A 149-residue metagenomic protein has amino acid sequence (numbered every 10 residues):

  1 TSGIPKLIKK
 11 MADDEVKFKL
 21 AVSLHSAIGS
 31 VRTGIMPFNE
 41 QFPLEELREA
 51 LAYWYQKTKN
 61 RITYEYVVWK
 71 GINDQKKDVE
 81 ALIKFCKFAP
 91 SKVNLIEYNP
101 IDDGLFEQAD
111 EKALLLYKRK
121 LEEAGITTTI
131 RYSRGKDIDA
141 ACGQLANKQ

Functional and structural regions predicted by a protein language model:
T1-K120, A124: Conserved AdoMet/S-adenosylmethionine-binding subsite of the radical SAM
S23-L24, Y132-R134: Residues at the C-termini of beta-strands that transition into short coil/loop
N99-G104, S133-A140: Short proline/glycine- and acidic-rich turn/helix-capping motifs at secondary-structure junctions
K112, T128-R131: Structured C-terminal cores of nucleic-acid metabolism proteins
E123, G135-Q149: Radical SAM enzyme core and accessory elements
